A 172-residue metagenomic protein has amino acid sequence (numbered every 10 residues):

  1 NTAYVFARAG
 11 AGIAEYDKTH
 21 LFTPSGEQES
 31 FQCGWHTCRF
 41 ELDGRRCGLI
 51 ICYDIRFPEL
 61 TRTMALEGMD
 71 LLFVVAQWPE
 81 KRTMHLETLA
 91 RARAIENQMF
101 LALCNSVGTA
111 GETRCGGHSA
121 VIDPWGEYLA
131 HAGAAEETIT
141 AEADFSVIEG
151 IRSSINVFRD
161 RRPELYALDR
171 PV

Functional and structural regions predicted by a protein language model:
N1-E67, A76-T88, A92, C115 (+2 more regions): Active-site catalytic loop in hydrolytic enzyme cores
A11-A14, E127-L129, I148-E149: Short helix-loop capping/hinge motifs at secondary-structure junctions, enriched in acidic/polar residues
L21-F22, G108, V147: Active-site/binding-pocket entry motifs
R56-I139: CN hydrolase (nitrilase-like) catalytic-core segments centered on the catalytic cysteine and neighboring Lys/Glu
N97-M99, R162, R170: Active-site-adjacent loop/helix segments that line or gate small-molecule/cofactor pockets in enzymes
A141, S146: Glycine-rich, small/acidic residue-mixed loop/short-helix segments
S154-V157, R161, V172: A structural signal for alpha-helix termini and helix-coil/disorder junctions
